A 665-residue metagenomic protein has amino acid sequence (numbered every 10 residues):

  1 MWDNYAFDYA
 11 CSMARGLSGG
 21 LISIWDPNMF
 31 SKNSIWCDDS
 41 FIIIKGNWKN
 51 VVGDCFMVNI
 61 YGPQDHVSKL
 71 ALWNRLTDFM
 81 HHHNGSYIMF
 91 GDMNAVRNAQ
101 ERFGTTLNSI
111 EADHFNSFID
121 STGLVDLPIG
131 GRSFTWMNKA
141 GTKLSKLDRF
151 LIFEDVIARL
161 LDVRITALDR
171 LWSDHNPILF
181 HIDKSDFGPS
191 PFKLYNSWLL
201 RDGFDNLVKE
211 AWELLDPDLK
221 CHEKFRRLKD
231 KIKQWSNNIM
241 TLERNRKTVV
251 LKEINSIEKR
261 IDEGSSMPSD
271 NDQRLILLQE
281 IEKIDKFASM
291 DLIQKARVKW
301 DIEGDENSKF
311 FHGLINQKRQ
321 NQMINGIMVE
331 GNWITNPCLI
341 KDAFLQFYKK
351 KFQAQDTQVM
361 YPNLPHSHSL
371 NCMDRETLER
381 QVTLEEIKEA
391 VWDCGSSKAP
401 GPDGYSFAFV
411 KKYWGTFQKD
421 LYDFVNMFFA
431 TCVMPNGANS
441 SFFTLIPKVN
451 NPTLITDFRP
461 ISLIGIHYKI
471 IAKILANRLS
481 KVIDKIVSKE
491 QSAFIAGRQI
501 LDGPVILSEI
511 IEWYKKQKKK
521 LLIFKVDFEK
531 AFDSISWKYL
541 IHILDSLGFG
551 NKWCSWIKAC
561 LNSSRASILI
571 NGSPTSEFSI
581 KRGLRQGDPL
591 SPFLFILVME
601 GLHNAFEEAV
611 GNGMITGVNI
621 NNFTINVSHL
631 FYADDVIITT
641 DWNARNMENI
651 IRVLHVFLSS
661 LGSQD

Functional and structural regions predicted by a protein language model:
M1-R274, G304, G331-N332, V610-I615 (+2 more regions): A shared catalytic/ligand-binding motif for oxyanion handling
S34, I315, I327, F352 (+3 more regions): Conserved pre-catalytic core of RNA-dependent polymerases
N84-S86, K518-K520, V627: Short coil/turn segments at beta-strand junctions that form active-site/ligand-binding loops
V96-S109, K530-L547, L584, D635-S659: Catalytic palm subdomain of template-directed nucleic-acid polymerases, centered on the conserved carboxylate motif
T122, D126-L127, I293, L547-S555 (+3 more regions): Polymerase palm active-site segment centered on the conserved acidic dipeptide of motif C
I129, T135, L144, L242-K349 (+4 more regions): Short, charged alpha-helical motifs in flexible N/C-terminal segments and linkers
L168-D169, A211-L242, K299-D305, K309 (+4 more regions): Amphipathic alpha-helical blocks
